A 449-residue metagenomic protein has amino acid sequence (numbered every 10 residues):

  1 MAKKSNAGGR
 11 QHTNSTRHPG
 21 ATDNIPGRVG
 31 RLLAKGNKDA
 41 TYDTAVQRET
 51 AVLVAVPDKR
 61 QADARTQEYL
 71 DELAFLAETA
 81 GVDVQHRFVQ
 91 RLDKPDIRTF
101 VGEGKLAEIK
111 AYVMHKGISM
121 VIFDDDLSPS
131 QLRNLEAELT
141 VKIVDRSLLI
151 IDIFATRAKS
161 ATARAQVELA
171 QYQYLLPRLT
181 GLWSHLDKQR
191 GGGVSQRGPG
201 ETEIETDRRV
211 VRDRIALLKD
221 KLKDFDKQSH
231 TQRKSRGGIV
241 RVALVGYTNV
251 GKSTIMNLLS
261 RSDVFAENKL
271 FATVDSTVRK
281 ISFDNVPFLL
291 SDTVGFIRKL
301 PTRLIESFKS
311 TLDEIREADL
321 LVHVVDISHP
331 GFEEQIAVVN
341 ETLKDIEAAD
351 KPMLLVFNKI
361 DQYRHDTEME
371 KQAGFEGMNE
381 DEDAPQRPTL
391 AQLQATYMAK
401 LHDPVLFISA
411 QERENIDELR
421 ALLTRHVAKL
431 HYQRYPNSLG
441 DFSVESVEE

Functional and structural regions predicted by a protein language model:
M1-R146, I150: N-terminal accessory targeting/assembly segments
M1-V52, Q173, P177-V250, M256-N257 (+2 more regions): C-terminal-of-GTPase-core extension/linker across diverse P-loop GTPases
G27-D43, Q67-D71, K94-A111, D275 (+2 more regions): Switch II of P-loop NTPase G domains
G36-N37, K234-G237, L259-F288, T302-S307 (+2 more regions): Switch I (effector-binding) loop of TRAFAC-class P-loop GTPase G-domains
P57-Q61, L92-K94, D126-P129, L148-I151 (+5 more regions): Conserved nucleotide-binding/hydrolysis micro-motifs of P-loop NTPases
A62, L70, A74-E78, K110-H115 (+2 more regions): Conserved C-terminal guanine-recognition region of P-loop GTPase G domains, centered on the G4
L148-V167: Short alpha-helix plus adjacent loop in nuclease-associated cores
